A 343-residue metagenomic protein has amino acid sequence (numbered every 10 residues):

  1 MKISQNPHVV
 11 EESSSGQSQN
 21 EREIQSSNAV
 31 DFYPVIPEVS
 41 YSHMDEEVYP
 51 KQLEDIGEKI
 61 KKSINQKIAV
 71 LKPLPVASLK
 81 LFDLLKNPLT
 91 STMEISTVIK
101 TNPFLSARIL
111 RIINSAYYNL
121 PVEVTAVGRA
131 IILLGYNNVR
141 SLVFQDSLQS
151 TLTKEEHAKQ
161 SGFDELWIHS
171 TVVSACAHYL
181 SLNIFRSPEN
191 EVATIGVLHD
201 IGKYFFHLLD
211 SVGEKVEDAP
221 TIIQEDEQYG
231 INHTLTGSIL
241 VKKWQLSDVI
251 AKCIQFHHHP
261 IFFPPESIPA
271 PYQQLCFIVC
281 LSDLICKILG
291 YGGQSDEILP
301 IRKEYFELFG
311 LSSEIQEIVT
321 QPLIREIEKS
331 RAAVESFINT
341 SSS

Functional and structural regions predicted by a protein language model:
M1-L198, Y204-V212, P220-L299, R325 (+1 more regions): Conserved alpha-helical "signature site" that marks functionally important helical segments or helix/loop junctions
P271, I278, G310-Q316: C-terminal membrane module of polytopic membrane proteins
